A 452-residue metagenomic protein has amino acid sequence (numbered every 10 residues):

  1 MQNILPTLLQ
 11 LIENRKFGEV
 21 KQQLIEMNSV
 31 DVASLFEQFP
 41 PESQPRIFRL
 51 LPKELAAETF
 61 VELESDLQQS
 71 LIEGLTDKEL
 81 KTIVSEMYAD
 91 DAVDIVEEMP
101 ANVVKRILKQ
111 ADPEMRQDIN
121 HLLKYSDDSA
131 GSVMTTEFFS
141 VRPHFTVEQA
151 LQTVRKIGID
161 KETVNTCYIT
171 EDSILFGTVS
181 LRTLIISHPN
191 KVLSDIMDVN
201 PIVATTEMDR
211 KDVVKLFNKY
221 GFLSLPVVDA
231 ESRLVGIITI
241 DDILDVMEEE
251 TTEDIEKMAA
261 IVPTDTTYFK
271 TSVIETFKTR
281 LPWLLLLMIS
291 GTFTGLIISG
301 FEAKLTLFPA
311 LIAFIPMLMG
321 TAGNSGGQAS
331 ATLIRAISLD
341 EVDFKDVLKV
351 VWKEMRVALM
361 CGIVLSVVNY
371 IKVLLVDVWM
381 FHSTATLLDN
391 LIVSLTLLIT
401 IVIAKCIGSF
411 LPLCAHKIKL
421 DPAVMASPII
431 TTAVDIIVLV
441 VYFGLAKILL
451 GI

Functional and structural regions predicted by a protein language model:
M1-V262: Hydrophobic packing positions in regular secondary-structure scaffolds
S29, W283-G291, F314, L318 (+15 more regions): Alpha-helical transmembrane segments in multi-pass membrane proteins
D242-T276, G327-V350: Non-transmembrane, extramembrane segments of multi-pass ion/lipid transporters
K270-T279, D343-A358, L387, L391 (+1 more regions): Membrane-interface segments at loop-to-transmembrane junctions
M288-L305, V368-F381: Juxtamembrane "helix exit" motif at the C-terminal ends of alpha-helical transmembrane segments in multi-pass membrane
G300-I315, F381-I392: Membrane-water interface of transmembrane alpha-helices in multipass transporters/channels
Q328-S338, P412-H416, S427, V440-L445: Re-entrant/interfacial helical elements at transmembrane boundaries that shape and gate the permeation pathway
V347-V368, K372, D377-T384: Short alpha-helical transmembrane segments in multi-pass integral membrane proteins
